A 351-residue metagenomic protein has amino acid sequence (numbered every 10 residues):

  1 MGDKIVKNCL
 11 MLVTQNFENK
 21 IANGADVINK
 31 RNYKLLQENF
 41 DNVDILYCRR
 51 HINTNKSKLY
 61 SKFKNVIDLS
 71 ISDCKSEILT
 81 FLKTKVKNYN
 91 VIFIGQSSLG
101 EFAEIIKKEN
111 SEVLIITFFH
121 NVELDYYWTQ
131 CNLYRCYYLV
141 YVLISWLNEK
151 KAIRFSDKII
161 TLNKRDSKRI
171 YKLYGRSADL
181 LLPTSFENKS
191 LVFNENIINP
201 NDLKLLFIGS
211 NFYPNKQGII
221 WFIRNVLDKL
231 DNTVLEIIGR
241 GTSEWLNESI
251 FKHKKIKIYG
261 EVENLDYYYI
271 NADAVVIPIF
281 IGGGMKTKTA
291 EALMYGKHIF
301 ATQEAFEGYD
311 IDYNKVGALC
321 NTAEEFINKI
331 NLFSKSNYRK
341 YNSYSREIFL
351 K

Functional and structural regions predicted by a protein language model:
M1-H51, K87, N225-D228: N-terminal subdomain of nucleotide-sugar transferases
V27-I28, K34-L35, L181-S249, I258 (+1 more regions): Conserved catalytic-core segment of nucleotide-activated headgroup transferases in glycan assembly
K83, E123, Y137-I159: Membrane-proximal helix-turn-helix segments that form the acceptor-binding/catalytic region of lipid-linked
N110-T129: Active-site proximal beta-strand in glycosyltransferases
R154-F193: Donor nucleotide-sugar binding/catalytic pocket of nucleotide-sugar-dependent glycosyltransferases
D157, I270-G284, Y295-H298: Acidic donor-binding loop of glycosyltransferase active sites
K288-A292, H298-T302: Short hydrophobic beta-strand element within catalytic cores of glycosyltransferases and related nucleotide-activated
N337-K351: A short, well-ordered alpha-helix in the C-terminal region of glycosyltransferases
